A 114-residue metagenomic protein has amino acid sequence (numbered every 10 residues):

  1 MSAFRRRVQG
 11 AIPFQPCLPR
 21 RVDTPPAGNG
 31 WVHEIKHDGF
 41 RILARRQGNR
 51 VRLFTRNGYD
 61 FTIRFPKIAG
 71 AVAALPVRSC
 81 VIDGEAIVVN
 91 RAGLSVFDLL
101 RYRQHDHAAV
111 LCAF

Functional and structural regions predicted by a protein language model:
M1-F114: Catalytic cores of nucleic-acid ligases and guanylyltransferases
